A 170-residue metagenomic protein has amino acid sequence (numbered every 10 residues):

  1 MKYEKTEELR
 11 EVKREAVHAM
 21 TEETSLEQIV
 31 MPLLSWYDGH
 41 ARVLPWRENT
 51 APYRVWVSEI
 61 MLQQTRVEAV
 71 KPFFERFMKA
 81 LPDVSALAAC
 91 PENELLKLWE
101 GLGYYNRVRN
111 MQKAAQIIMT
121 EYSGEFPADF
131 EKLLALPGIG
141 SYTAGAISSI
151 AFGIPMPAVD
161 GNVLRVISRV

Functional and structural regions predicted by a protein language model:
K2-K5, L9-E23, A41: Short, contiguous pre-domain boundary segments
S25, M31-P32, W36-V170: Catalytic cores of DNA base-excision repair glycosylases
